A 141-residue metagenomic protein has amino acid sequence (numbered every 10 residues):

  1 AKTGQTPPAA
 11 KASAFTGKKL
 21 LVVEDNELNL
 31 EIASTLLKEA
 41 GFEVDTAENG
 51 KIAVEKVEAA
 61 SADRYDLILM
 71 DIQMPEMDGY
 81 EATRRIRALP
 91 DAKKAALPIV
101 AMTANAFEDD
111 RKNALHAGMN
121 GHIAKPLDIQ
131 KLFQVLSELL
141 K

Functional and structural regions predicted by a protein language model:
A1-K141: C-terminal compact regulatory domains
